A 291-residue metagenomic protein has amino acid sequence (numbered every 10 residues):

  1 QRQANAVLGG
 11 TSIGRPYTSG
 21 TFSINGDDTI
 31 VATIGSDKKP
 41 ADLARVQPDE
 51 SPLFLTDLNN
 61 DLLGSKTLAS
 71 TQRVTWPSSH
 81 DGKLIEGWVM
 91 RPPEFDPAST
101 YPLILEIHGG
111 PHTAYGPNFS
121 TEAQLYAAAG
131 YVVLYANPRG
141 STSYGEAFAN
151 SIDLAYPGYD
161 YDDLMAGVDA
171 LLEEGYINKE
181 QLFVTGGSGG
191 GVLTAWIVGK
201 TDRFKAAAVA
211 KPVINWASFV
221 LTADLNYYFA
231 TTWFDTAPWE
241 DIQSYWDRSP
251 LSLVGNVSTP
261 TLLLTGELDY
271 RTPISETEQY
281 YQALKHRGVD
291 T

Functional and structural regions predicted by a protein language model:
Q1-G20, V46-S78: Multi-bladed beta-propeller domains
N25-G26: Residue-level detector of Asp-centered blade-edge/turn motifs that repeat once per structural unit in beta-propeller
I30-T33: Residue position within the beta-strands of beta-propeller blades
S36-K39: Short glycine/acidic-enriched loop and turn motifs that connect beta-strands
D42-A44: A short loop-to-beta-strand structural motif that recurs across blades of beta-propeller domains
E50, L58-E180, G187, I214 (+1 more regions): Cap/lid segment of the alpha/beta-hydrolase catalytic domain
E122, Y135-T291: Active-site-proximal cap/loop segments of hydrolase catalytic domains
